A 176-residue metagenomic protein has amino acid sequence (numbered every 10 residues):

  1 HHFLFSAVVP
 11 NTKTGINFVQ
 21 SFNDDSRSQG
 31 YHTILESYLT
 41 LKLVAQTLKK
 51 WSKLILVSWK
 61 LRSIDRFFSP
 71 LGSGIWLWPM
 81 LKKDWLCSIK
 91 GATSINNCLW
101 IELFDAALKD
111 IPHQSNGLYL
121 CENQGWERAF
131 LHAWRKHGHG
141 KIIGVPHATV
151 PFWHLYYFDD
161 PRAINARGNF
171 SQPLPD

Functional and structural regions predicted by a protein language model:
H1-D176: Catalytic-core helical/loop segments in enzymes performing group transfer/polymerization on anionic/lipid-linked
